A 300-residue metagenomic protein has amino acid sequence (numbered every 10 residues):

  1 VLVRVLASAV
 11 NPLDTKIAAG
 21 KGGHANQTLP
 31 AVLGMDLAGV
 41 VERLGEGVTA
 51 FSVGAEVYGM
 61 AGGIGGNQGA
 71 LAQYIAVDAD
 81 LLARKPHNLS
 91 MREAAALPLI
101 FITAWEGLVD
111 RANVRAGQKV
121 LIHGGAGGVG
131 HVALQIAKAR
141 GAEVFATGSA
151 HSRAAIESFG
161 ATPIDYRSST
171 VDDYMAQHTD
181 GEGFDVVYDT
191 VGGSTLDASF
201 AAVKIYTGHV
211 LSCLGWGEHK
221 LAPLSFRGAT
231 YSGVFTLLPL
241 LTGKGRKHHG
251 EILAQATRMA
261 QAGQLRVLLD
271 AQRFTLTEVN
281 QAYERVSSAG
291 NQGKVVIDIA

Functional and structural regions predicted by a protein language model:
V1-A9, K21-G63: Glycine-rich beta-strand-centered segment in the early N-terminal region that forms part of a ligand/cofactor-binding
E46-G47, V144-A155, G193-L196, W216-E218: Short glycine/proline-centered loop/turn elements that form peptide/ligand docking sites
A50, G59-G124: NAD(P)H dinucleotide-binding glycine-rich loop of Rossmann-like/cofactor-binding domains, especially the beta1-alpha1
A95-S168: Mid-domain Rossmann-like dinucleotide-binding core that forms the NAD(H)/NADP(H) cofactor-binding site
T162-S232: Glycine-rich cofactor phosphate-binding loops and adjacent beta1-alpha1 units of small-molecule cofactor enzyme domains
P223-A271: C-terminal substrate-binding/catalytic core of Rossmann-like NAD(P)-dependent dehydrogenases/reductases
Q264-L268, N280-A300: C-terminal capping/lid region of NAD(P)-dependent oxidoreductase domains
